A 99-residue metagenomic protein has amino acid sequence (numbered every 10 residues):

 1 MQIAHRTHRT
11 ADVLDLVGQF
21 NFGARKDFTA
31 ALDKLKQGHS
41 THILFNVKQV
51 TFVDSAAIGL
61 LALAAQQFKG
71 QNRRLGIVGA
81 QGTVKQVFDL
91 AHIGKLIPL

Functional and structural regions predicted by a protein language model:
M1-D15: Short beta-strand/loop segment at the start of cytosolic alpha/beta domains
Q2-I3, G94-L99: Short hydrophobic/aromatic patches at helix-to-coil boundaries
Q19-L96: Amphipathic alpha-helical interaction surfaces in cytosolic regulatory modules
